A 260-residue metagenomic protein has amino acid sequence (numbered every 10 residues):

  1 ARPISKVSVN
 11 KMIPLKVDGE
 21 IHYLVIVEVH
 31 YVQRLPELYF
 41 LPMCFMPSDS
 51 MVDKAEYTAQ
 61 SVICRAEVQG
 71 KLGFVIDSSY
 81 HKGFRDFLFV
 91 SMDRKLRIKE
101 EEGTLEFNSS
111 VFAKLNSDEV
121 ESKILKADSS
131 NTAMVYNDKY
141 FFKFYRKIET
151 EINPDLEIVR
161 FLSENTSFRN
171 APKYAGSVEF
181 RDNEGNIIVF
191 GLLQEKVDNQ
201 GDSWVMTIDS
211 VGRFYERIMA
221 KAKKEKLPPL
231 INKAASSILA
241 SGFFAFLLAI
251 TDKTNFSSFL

Functional and structural regions predicted by a protein language model:
A1-I4: Short Lys/Arg-enriched alpha/beta "domain-start" segment
S8-D18: Active-site beta-strand->loop segment that positions catalytic residues and contacts the acyl thioester
L15, H22-A245, D252, S258-L260: Conserved ATP-binding subdomain of kinase catalytic cores across diverse folds
